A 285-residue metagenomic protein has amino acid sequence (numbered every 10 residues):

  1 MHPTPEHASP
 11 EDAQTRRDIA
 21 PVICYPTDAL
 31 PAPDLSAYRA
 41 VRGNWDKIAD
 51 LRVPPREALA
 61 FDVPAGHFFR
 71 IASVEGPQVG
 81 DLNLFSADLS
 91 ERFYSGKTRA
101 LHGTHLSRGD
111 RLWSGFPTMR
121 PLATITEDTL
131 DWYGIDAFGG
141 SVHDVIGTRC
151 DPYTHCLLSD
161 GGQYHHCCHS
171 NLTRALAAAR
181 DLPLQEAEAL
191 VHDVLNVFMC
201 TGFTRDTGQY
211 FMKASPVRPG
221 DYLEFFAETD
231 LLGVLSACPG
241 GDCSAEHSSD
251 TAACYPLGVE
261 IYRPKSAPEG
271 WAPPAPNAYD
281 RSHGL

Functional and structural regions predicted by a protein language model:
M1-L285: Acidic, Ser/Thr/Pro
